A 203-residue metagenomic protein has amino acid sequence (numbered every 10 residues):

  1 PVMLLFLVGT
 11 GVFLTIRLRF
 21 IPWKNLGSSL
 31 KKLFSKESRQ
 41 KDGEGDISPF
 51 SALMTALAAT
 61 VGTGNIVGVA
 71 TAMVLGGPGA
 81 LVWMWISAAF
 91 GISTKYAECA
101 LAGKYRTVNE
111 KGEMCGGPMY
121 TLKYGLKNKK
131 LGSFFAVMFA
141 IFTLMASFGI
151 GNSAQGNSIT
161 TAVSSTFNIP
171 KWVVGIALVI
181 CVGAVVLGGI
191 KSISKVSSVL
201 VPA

Functional and structural regions predicted by a protein language model:
P1-T63, M73-A80, G91: N-terminal alpha-helical transmembrane segments of multi-pass membrane transport and channel/translocase proteins
F6-L30, F139, G156-V163, P170-L178 (+1 more regions): Membrane-interface loop-to-helix entry segments
V8-V12, A52-A56, M84-A88, V137-F148 (+1 more regions): Hydrophobic alpha-helical transmembrane segments of multi-pass small-molecule transporters/permeases
R39-D46, G77-I86, T121-Y124, K129-M138 (+1 more regions): Membrane-interface alpha-helices at helix entry/exit sites of multi-pass transporters
K41-L75, L101-K104, E110-G125, M138-L144: Alpha-helical membrane segments and immediately flanking helix-loop junctions that form or couple to the substrate/ion
T55, A80-G91, G103, G112 (+5 more regions): Alpha-helical transmembrane segments of multi-pass membrane proteins, especially transporters and channels
T60-V69, A88-G103, L144-N157, G183 (+1 more regions): Transmembrane alpha-helical segments of multi-pass membrane transport proteins and ion-pumping complexes
R106-T107, Y120-K130, A154-G175: Helix-loop-helix connectors at the membrane interface of multi-pass transporters/channels
